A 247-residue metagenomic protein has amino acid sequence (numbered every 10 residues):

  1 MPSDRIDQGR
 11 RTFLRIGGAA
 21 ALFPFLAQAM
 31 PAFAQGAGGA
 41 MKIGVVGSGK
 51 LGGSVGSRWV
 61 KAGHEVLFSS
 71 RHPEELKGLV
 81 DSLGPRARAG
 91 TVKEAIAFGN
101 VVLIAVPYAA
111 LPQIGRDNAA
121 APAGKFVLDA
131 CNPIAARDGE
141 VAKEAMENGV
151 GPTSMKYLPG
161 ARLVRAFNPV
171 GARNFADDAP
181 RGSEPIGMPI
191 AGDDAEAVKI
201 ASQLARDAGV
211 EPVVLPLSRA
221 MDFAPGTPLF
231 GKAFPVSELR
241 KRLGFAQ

Functional and structural regions predicted by a protein language model:
M1-A21, Q28-M30: N-terminal secretory signal peptides and thylakoid transit peptides that target proteins across membranes
A37-A40, K61-V101, V106-Q113, D117-A121: Conserved N-terminal Rossmann-fold NAD(P) cofactor-binding segment
S48: Glycine-rich Rossmann-fold phosphate-binding loop(s) that bind the pyrophosphate of adenine dinucleotide cofactors
G52-G53: N-terminal Rossmann-fold NAD(P) dinucleotide-binding loop
N118-G124, L158, G182: Short, conserved loop/helix-junction motifs that constitute active-site signature segments in enzyme catalytic cores
C131-L163: Rossmann-fold NAD(P)-binding glycine/threonine-rich loop
E140-E147, P152, D178-E196: Short beta-strand and adjoining strand-loop segment in the mid-core of the Rossmann-like NAD(P)-dependent dehydrogenase
P185-Q247: Active-site-lining helix/loop region of Rossmann-like oxidoreductase modules
